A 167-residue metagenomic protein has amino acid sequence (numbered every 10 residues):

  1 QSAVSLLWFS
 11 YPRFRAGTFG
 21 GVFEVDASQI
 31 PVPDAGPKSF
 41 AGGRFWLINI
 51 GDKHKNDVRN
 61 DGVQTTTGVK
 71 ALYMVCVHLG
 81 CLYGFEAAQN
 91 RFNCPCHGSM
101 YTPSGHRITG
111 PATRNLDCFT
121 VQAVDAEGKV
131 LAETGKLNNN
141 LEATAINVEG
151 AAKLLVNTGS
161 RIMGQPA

Functional and structural regions predicted by a protein language model:
S2-F85, D117-A167: N-terminal pre-ligand scaffold of iron-sulfur
Y73-C81, E86, N90-G105, T109 (+1 more regions): Soluble extracytoplasmic domains of inner/organellar membrane proteins
